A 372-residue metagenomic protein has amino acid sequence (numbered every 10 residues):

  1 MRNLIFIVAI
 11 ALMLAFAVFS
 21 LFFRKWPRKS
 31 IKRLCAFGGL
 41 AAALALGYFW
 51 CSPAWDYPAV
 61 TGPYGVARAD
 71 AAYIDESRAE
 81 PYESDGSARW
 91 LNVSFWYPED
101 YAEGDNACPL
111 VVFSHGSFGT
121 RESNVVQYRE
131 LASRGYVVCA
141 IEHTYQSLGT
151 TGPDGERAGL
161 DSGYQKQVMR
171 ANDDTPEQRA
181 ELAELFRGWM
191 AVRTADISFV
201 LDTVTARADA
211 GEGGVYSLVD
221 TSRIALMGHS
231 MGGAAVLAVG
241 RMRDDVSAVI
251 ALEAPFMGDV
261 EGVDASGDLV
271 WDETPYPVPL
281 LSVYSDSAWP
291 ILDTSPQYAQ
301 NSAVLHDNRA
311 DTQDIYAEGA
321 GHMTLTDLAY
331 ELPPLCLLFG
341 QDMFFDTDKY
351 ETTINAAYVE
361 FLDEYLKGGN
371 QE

Functional and structural regions predicted by a protein language model:
M1-S20: Membrane-embedded alpha-helical segments of integral membrane proteins
A15-A107, V137: Short conserved active-site loop signatures built around small residues
D105-G116, Q127-E130: Short beta-strand element of the alpha/beta-hydrolase
G119-T151: Short amphipathic alpha-helix adjacent to the substrate-entry channel of hydrolases
T151-T221: Alpha/beta-hydrolase active-site loop
F199-L269, T274-P275: Primarily recognizes the serine-hydrolase "nucleophile elbow" in alpha/beta-hydrolase and SGNH/GDSL folds
S247-H322: The feature captures the conserved acid-bearing segment of alpha/beta-hydrolase catalytic domains
N301-E372: C-terminal catalytic-base region of ester-bond hydrolases, centering on the histidine of the charge-relay
